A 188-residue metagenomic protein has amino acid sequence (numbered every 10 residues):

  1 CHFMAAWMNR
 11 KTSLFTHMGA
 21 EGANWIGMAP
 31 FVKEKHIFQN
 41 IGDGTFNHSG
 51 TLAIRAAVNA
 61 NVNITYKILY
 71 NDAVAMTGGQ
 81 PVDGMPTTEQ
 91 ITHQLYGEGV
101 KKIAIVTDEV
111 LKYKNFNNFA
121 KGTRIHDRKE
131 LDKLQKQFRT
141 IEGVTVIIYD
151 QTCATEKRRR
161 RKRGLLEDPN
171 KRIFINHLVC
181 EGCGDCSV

Functional and structural regions predicted by a protein language model:
C1, N71-A73, E109-L111, D150-T155: Glycine-rich beta-alpha junction loops
H2-M76, D83-E89, C186: Thiamine diphosphate
A6-K11, N117-G122, R160-K162: Short glycine/threonine-rich loop-to-helix capping motif typified by GTGT followed within a few residues by an Asp-Pro
M28-P30, A56-A60, Q94-G97, Q135-I141: A general structural signal for short secondary-structure junctions and capping/turn motifs
K33-K35, D72-A73, Q80-Q137: Conserved thiamine diphosphate
E34, N61-I64, V100-I103, I141-V146 (+2 more regions): Active-site lining segments that contact anionic ligands and/or coordinate catalytic metals
F38-N40, F46, Y66-I68, A104-I105 (+3 more regions): Structured core elements
I125-K136, T140, K157-V188: Ferredoxin-like iron-sulfur electron-transfer modules
